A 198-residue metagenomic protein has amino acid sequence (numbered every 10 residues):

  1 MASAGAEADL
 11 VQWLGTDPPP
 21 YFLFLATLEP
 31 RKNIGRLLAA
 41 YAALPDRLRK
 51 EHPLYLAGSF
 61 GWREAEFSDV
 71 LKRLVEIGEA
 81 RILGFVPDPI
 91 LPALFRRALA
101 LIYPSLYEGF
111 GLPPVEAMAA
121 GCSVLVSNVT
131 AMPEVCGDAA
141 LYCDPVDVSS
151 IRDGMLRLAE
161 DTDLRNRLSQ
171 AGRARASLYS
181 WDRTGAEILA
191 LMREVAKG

Functional and structural regions predicted by a protein language model:
M1-G198: Carbohydrate transferase catalytic cores enriched for Leloir-type hexosyltransferases
